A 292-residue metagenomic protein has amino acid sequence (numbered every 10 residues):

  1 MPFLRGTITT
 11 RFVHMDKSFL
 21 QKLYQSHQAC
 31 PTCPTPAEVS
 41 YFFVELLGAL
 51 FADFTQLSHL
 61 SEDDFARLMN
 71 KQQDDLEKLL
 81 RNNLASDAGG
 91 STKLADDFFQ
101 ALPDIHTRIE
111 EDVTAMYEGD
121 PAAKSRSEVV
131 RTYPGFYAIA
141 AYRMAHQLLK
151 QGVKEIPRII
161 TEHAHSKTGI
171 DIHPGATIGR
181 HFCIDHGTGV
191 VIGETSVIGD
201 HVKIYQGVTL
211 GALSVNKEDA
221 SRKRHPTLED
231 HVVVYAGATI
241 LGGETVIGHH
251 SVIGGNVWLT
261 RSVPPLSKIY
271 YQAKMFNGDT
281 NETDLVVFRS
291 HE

Functional and structural regions predicted by a protein language model:
P2-E162, L285-E292: Terminal amphipathic alpha-helical/low-complexity segments used for targeting or macromolecular assembly
S61, K124, I159, G193 (+4 more regions): Residue-level detector of alpha-helical recognition elements and their boundaries
L149-V153, H165-G169, C183: Short helix-capping and hinge/turn segments at secondary-structure transitions, especially at repeat and domain
H165, T177, K217: Short acidic loop-to-helix transition motifs that present clustered carboxylates
T168, H173-P174, G179-R180, D185-E194 (+11 more regions): Left-handed beta-helix
K217-K223: Extended hydrophobic/aromatic segments used for targeting, binding, or gating
I240, G278-H291: C-terminal membrane-proximal segments flanking the terminal transmembrane helix
